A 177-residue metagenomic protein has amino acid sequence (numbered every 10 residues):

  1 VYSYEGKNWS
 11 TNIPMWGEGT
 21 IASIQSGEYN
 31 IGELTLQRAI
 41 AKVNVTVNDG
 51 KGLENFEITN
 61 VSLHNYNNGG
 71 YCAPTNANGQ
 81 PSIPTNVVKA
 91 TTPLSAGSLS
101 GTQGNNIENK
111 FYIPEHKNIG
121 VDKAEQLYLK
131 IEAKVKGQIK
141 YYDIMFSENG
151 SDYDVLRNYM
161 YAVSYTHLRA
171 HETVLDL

Functional and structural regions predicted by a protein language model:
V1-Y4, A22-Q25, E33, K42-Y159: Tryptophan-paired
Y4-S26: A general sequence property marking short-to-moderate contiguous segments in secreted/outer-membrane adhesion
A41, V174: Short, solvent-exposed loop/turn segments at secondary-structure junctions
Y161-Y165: Broad, structure-driven detector of short, well-ordered beta-strand segments within folded domains
T166-T173: Conserved small/polar residues in nucleotide/adenosyl-binding loops
